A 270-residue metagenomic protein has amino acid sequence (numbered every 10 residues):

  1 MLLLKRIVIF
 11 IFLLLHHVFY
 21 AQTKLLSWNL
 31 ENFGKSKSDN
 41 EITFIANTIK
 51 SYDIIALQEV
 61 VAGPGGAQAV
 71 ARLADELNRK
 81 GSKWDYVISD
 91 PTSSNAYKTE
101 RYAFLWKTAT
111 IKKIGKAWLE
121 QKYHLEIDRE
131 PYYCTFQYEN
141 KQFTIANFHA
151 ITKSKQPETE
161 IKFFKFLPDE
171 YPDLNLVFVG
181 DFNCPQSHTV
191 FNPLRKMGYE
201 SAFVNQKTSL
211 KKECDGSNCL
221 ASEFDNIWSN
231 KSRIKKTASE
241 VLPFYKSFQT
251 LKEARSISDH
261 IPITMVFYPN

Functional and structural regions predicted by a protein language model:
L2-L4, V18-Y102, E158, K162 (+4 more regions): N-terminal, active-site-proximal structural segment of metallo-dependent hydrolase catalytic domains
L4-L15: Sec-dependent N-terminal signal peptides
A21-L25, T108-K112, E126-F148, F267: Beta-strand-turn-beta hairpins that frame and shape the catalytic cleft of phosphate-ester-processing enzymes
L30-K35, V60-P64, P91-A96, T110-K112 (+7 more regions): Solvent-exposed loop/turn segments at secondary-structure junctions within structured extracellular/periplasmic domains
A56-Q58, V87-D90, V177-D181, S201-N205: Active-site neighborhood of phospho(di)ester-bond hydrolases with catalytic His/Asp-centered motifs
G63, D169-N175, C184-N270: Metal-dependent phosphoester-hydrolase catalytic domains
E100-Y102, D128-Y133, E223-I227, H260-P262: Short hydrophobic/aromatic beta-strand or adjacent loop that forms the aromatic wall/cage of a ligand/substrate-binding
Y132, F136-G198, A202-F203: Extracytoplasmic, non-cytosolic globular domains
